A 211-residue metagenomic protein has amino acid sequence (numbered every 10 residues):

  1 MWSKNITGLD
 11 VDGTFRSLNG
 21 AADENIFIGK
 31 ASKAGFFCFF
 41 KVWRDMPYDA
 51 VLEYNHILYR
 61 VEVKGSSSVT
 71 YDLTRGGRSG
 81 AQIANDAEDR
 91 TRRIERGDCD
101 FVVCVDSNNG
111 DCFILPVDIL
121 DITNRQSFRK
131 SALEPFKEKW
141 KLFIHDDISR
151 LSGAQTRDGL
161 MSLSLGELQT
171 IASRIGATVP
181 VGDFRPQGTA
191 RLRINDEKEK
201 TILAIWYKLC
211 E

Functional and structural regions predicted by a protein language model:
M1-K41: Acidic-basic catalytic patches of nuclease active cores, encompassing PD-(D/E)XK and other metal-cofactor nuclease
W2, R125-A154, L192, E199-E211: Charged phosphate-binding loop/patch that engages nucleotide di/tri-phosphates or the phosphate backbone of nucleic
F27, A31, A50-L52, Y59-S67: Conserved catalytic cores of phosphodiester-cleaving nucleases, focusing on short active-site segments
F37-N55, V61-E62: Charged, well-structured alpha/beta interaction segments
N55-H56, G97: Structured loop/turn residues at beta-strand edges in well-structured enzyme cores
K64-C112, V117: Catalytic cores of nucleic-acid endonucleases
V117-D118, I122-N124: His-Asp-centered catalytic microenvironments across diverse enzyme cores, prominently the transglutaminase-like
L151-C210: Basic helix-extension-helix modules of the SAP/HeH family
